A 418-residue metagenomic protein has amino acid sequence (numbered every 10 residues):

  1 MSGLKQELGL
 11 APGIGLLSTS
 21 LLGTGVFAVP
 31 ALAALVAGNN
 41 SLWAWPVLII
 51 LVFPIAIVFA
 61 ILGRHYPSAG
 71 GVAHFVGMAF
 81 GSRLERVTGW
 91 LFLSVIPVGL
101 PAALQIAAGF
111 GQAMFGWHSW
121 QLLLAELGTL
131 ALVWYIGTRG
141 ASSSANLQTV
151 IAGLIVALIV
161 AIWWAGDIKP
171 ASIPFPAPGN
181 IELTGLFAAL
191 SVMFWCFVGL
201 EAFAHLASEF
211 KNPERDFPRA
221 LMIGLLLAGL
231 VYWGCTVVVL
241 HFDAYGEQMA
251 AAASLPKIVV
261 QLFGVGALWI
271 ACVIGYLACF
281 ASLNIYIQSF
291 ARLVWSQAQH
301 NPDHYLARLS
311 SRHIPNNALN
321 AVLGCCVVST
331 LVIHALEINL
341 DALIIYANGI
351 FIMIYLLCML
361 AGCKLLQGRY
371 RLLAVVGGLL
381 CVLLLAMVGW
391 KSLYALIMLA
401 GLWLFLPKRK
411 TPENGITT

Functional and structural regions predicted by a protein language model:
M1-A31, L35-N40, V52-F53, I57 (+3 more regions): Membrane-interface "cap" regions at the ends of multi-pass membrane proteins
G3-L4, L42, G116-G128, N146-C272: Helix-loop-helix junctions that connect adjacent transmembrane segments in multi-pass membrane transporters
L16-L17, L21-G25, I151-A165, G224-Y232 (+2 more regions): Small-residue-rich segments of transmembrane alpha-helices in multi-pass membrane proteins, especially helix faces
V26-P30, L104-A107, I136-S142, G266-A267 (+4 more regions): Transmembrane helix-loop junctions in multi-pass membrane proteins
L32-V36, P54-L130, W134-T138, A152 (+2 more regions): Hydrophobic transmembrane alpha-helices that form the core helical bundles of multi-pass secondary transporters
V47, M114-A141, I151-W163, C196 (+2 more regions): Transmembrane alpha-helical segments of multi-pass small-molecule transport proteins
H74-G81, A113, M222-N284, D303-A342 (+1 more regions): TM-loop-TM module centered on a large, flexible mid-protein loop between adjacent transmembrane helices in multi-pass
L360-T418: A generic transmembrane alpha-helix motif of multi-pass inner-membrane proteins
